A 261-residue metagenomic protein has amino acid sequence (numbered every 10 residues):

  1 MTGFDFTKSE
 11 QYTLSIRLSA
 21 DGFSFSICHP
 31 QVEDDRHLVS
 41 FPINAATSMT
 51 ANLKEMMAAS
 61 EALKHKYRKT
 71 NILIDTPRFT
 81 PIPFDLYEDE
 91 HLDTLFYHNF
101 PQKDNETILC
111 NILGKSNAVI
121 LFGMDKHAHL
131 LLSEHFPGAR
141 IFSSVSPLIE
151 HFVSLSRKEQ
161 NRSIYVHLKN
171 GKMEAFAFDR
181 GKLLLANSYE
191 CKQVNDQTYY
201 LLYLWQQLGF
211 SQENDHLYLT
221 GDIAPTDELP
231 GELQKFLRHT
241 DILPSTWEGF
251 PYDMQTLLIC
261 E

Functional and structural regions predicted by a protein language model:
M1-E261: Hydrophobic/aromatic-enriched cytosolic interaction surfaces used to assemble or bind macromolecules
